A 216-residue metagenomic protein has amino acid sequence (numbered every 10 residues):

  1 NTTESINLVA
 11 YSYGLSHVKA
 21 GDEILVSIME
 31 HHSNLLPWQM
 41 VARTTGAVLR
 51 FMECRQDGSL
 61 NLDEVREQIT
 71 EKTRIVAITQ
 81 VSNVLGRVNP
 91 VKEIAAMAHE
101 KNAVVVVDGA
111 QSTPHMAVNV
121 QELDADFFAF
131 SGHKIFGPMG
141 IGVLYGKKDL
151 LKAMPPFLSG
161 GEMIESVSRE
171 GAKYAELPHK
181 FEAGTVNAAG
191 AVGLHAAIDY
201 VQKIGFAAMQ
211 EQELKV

Functional and structural regions predicted by a protein language model:
N1-V216: Pyridoxal 5′-phosphate
